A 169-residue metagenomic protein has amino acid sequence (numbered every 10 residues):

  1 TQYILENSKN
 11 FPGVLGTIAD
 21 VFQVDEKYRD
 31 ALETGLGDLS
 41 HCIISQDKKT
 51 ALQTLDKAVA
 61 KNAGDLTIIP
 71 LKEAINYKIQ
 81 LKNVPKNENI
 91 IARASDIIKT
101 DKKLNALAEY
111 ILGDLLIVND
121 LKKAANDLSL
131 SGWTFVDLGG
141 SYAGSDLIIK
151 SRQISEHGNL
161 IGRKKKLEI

Functional and structural regions predicted by a protein language model:
T1-I169: Hinge-like oligomerization/junction regions that interrupt long coiled-coil arms in large cytoskeletal
